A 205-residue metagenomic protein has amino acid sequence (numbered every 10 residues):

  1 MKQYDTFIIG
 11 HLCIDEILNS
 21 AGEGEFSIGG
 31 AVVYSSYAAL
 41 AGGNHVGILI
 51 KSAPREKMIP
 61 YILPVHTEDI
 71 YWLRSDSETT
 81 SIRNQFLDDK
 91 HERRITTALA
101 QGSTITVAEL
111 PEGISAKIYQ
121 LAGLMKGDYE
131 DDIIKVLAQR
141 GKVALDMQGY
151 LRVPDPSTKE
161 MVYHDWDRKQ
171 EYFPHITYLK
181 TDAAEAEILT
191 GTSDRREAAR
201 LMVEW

Functional and structural regions predicted by a protein language model:
K2-D5, I14-F26, A41-A122, G127 (+1 more regions): Conserved N-terminal subdomain of the carbohydrate kinase-like
G10-L12, A31: Active-site metal-binding loops of divalent metal-dependent hydrolases
C13, L124, Q148, A184: Anionic group-transfer/hydrolysis microenvironments
A31-A41: Histidine-anchored nucleotide/phosphate-binding helix
I48-S52, A144-Q148, K180-A183: Short internal beta-strands
T79-T80, Y150-V153: Short gly/pro/ser/thr-enriched loop/turn and capping motifs at secondary-structure boundaries
R152-W205: Conserved phosphate/ATP/ADP-binding segment of small-molecule kinases
